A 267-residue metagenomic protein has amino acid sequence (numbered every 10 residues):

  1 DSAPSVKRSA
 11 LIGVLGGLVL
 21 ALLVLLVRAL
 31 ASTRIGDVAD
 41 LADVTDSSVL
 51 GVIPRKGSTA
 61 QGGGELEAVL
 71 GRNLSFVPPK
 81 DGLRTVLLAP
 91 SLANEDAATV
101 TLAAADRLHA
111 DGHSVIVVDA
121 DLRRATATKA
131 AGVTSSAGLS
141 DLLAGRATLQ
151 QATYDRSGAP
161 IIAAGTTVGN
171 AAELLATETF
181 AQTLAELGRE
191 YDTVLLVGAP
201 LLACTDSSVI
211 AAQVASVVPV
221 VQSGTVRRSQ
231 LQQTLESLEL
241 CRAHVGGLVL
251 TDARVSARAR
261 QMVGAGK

Functional and structural regions predicted by a protein language model:
P4-T59: Juxtamembrane cytosolic face of transmembrane helices
T33, G57-K267: P-loop NTP-binding module
